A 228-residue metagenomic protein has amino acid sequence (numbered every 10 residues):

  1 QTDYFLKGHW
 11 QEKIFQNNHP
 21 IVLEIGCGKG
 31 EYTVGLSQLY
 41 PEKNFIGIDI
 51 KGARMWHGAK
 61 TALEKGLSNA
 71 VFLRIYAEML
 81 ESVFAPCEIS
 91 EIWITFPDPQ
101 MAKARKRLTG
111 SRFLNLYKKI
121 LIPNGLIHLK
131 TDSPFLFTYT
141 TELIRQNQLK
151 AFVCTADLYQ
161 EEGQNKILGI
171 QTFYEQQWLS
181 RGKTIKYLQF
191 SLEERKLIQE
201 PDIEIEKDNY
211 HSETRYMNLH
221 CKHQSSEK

Functional and structural regions predicted by a protein language model:
Q1-N17, T155-K228: SAM/dcSAM-binding transferase cores
G26-G28: Class I SAM-dependent methyltransferase "Motif I" SAM/SAH-binding loop
K51: Conserved SAM/SAH-binding beta-strand->alpha-helix loop
A59-P86: S-adenosyl-L-methionine
V83-E91, F96: A short acidic, Gly/Pro-enriched loop at the edge of an enzyme's catalytic core that lines a small-molecule cofactor
T109-P123: A short glycine-rich, Lys/Arg-flanked "PGG" loop and its adjoining helix->strand segment in the class I
N124-T131: Conserved beta-strand signature within the Rossmann-like core of class I S-adenosyl-L-methionine
